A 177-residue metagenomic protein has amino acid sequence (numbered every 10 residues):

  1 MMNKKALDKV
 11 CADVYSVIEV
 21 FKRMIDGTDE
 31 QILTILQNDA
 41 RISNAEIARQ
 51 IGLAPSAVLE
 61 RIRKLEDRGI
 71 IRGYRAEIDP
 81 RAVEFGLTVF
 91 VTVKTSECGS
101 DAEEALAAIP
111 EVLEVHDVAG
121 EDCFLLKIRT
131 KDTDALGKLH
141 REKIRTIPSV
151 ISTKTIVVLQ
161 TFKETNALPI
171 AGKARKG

Functional and structural regions predicted by a protein language model:
M1-G177: A compositional/biophysical signature of low hydrophobicity enriched in polar/charged and small residues
